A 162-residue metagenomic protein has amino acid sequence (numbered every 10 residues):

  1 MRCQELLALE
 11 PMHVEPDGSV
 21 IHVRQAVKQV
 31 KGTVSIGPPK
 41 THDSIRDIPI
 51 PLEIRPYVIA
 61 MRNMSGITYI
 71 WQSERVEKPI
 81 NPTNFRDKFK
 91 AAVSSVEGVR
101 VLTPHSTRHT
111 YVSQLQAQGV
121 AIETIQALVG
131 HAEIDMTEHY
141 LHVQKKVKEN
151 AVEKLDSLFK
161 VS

Functional and structural regions predicted by a protein language model:
M1-L9, Q118-V120, H131: A short, glycine-centered helix-capping/turn motif at helix boundaries that positions DNA-contacting or catalytic
L7, V23, G32-T33, V58-A60 (+4 more regions): Extended hydrophobic-aromatic, low-complexity segments
A8-A60: Conserved tyrosine-mediated DNA breakage-rejoining catalytic core shared by Y-recombinases
V27, V129-K154: Catalytic-site neighborhood detector that most strongly recognizes the C-terminal catalytic loop/helix of tyrosine
G32-G37, Q118, H142-S162: DNA/chromatin major-groove-contacting recognition/catalytic segments
I48, P56, N63-P79, T83-A127 (+1 more regions): Short, basic (Lys/Arg/His-rich) helix/loop patches that form interaction surfaces in the mid-to-C-terminal regions
